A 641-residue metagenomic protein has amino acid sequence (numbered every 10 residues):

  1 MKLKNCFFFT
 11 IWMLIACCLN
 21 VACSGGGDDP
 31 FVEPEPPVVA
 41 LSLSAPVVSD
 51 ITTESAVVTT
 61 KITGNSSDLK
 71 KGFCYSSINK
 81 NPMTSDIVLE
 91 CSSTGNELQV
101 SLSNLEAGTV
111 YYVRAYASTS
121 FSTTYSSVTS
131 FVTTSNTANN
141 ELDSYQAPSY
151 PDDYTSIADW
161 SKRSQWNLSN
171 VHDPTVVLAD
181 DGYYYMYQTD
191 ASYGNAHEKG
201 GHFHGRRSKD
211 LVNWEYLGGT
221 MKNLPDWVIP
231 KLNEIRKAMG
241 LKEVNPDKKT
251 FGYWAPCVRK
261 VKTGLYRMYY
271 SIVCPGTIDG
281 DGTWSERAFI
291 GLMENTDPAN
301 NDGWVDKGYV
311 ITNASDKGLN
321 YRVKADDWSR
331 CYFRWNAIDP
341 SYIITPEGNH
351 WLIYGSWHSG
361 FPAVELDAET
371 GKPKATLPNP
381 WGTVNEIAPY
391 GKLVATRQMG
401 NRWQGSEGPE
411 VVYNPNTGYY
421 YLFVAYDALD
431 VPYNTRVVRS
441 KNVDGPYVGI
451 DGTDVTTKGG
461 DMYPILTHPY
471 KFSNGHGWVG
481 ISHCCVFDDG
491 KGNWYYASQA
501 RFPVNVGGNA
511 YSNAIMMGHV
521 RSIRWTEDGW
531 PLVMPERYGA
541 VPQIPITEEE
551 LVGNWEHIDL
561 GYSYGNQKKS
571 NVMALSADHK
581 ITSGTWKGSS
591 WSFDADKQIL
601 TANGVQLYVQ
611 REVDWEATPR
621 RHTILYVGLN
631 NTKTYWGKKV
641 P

Functional and structural regions predicted by a protein language model:
M1-I11: Bacterial N-terminal signal peptides that target proteins for export
I11, A16-C17, T53: Residue-level signal for mature regions of secreted extracellular proteins and peptides
W12, V48, A107, Y216-K222: Hydrophobic/anchoring residues in structured secondary elements
L19-A22: C-terminal motif of bacterial Sec signal peptides marking the signal peptidase cleavage site
G26-N136: Short, surface-exposed linear motifs at loops/turns and structural transition points
D28-D29, S135-P641: Carbohydrate-active catalytic/glycan-binding domains of CAZyme proteins, especially the secreted or lumenal ectodomains
